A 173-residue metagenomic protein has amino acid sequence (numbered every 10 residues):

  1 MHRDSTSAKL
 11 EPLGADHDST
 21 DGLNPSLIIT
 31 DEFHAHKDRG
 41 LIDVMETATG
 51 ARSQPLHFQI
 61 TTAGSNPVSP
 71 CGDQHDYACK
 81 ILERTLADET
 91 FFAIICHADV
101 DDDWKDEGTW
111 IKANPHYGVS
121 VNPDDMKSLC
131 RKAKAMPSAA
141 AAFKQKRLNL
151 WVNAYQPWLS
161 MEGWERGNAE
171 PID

Functional and structural regions predicted by a protein language model:
M1-S26: Inter-Walker segment of RecA-like/P-loop motor cores
E11-P12, D16, I28, D43 (+2 more regions): A near-ubiquitous, low-amplitude feature marking generic local secondary-structure context
H17, A35-H36: Residues immediately C-terminal
D31-E32: Walker B catalytic acidic pair
R39-D173: Non-catalytic, compositionally simple segments
